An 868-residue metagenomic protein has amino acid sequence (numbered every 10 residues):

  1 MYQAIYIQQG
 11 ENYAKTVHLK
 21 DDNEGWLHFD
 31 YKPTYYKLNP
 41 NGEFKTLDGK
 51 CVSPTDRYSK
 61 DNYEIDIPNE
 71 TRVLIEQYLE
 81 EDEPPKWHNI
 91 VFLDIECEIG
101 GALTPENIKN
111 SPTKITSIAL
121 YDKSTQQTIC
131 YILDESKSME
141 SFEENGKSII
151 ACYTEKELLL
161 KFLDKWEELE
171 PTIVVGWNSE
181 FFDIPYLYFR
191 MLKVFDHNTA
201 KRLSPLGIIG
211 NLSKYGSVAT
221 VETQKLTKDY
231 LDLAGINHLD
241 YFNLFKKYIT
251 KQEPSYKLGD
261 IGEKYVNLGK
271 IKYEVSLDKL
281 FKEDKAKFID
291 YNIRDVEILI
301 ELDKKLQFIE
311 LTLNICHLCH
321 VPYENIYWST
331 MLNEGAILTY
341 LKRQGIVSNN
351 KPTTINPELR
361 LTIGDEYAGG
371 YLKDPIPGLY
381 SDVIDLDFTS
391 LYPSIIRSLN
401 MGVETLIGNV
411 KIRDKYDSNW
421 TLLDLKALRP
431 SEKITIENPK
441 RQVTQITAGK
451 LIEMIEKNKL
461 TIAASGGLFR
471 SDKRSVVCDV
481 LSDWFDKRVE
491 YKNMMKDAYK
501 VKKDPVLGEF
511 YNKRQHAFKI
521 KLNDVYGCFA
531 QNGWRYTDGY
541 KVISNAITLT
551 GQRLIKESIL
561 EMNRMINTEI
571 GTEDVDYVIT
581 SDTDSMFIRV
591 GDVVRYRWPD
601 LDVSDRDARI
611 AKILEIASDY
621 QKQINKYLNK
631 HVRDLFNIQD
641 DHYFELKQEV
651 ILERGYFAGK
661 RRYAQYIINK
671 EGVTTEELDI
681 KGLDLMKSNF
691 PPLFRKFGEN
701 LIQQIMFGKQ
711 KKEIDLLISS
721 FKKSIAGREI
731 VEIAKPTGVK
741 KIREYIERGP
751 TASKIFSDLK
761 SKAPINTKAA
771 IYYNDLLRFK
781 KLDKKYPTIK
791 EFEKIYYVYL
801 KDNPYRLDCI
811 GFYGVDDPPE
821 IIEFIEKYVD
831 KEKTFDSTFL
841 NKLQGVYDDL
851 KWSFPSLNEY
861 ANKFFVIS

Functional and structural regions predicted by a protein language model:
M1-E170, R294, I298-H317, V321 (+6 more regions): DnaQ-like (DEDDh/DEDDy) 3′-5′ exonuclease domain used for proofreading and 3′-end trimming on nucleic acids
K20-D21, D278-V403, I407-V410, Y416 (+5 more regions): Common nucleic-acid-contacting/processivity interface regions adjacent to the catalytic cores of nucleic-acid enzymes
T128-C130, S138-S141, G146-I149, Y153 (+4 more regions): Active-site-proximal helix-loop-helix substrate-binding element of RNase H-like nuclease domains
E143-I149, E168-T172, F281-K287, L318 (+9 more regions): Glycine- and acidic
F162-Y186: Proline-aspartate-enriched helix->loop->beta-strand connector
K270, I555-T583: Active-site palm subdomain of RNA-directed nucleic acid polymerases
M586-Y620: Catalytic palm subdomain of template-directed nucleic-acid polymerases, centered on the conserved carboxylate motif
L614-S868: C-terminal, non-catalytic extensions of nucleic-acid polymerases
